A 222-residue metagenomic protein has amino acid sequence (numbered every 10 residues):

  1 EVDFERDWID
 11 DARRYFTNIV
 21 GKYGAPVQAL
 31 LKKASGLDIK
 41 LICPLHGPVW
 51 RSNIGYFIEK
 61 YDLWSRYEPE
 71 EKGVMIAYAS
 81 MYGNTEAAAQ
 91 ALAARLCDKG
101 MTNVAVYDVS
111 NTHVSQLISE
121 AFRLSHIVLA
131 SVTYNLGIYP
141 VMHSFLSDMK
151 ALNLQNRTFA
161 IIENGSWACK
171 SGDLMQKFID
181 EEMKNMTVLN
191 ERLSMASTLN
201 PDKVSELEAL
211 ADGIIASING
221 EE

Functional and structural regions predicted by a protein language model:
D3-C43, G47-V49, A91-Y107, L117-E222: FMN-binding flavodoxin-like domain, especially the glycine-rich phosphate-binding loop
C43-E70, S144: Short N-terminal or domain-adjacent regulatory/targeting segments
I54-G55, A87, G172: A short acidic (Asp/Glu
E59, V106-T112: Short gly/ser/thr-rich secondary-structure transition/capping motifs
G73-A77, A160: Conserved beta-strand elements of the Class I
A77-D98: Short, charged N-terminal beta->alpha structural module
Y78-M81, V109, E163-N164: Cofactor-binding loop segments of dinucleotide-utilizing enzymes, especially the Rossmann-like FAD- and NAD(P)+-binding
G83, H113, A168: Flexible, glycine-rich phosphate/dinucleotide-binding loops and adjacent beta-alpha linkers at cofactor/substrate
